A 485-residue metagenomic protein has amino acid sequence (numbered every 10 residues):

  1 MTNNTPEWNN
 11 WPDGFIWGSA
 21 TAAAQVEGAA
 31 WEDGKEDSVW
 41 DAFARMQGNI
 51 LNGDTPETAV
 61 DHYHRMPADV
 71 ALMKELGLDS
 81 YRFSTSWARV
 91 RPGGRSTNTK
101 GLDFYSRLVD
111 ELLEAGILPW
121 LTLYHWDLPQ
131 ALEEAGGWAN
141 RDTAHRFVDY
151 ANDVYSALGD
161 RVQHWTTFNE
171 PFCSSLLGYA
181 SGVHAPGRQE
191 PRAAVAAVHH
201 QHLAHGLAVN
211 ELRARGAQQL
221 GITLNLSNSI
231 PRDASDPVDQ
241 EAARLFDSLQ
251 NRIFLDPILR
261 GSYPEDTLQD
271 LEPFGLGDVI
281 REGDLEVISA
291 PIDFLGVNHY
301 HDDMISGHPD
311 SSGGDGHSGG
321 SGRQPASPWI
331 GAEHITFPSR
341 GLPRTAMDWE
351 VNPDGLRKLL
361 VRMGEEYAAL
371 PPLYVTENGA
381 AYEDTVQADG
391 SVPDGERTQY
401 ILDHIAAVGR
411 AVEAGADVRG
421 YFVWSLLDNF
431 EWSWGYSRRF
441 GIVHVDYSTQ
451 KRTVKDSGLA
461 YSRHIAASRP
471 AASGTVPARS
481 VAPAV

Functional and structural regions predicted by a protein language model:
T2-I50, K74, P92-R95, L102-V485: Active-site region of glycoside hydrolase catalytic domains
G14-I16, V60-Y63, S80: A common structural microfeature
L51-R65, W138-R141: Active-site mouth loops of central-metabolism enzymes
H62-A71, P92, G101: Internal amphipathic alpha-helical repeat/solenoid segments
R65-S86, A290, F294: Catalytic domains of carbohydrate-active enzymes, especially glycoside hydrolases
